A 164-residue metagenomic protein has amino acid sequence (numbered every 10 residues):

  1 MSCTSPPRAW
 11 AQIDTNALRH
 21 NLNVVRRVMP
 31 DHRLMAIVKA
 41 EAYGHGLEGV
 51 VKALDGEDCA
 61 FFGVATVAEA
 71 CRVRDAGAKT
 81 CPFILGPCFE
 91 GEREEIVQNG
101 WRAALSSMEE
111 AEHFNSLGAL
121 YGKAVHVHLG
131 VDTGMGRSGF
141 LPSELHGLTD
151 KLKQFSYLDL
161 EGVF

Functional and structural regions predicted by a protein language model:
S5, A9-Q12, A17-R19, P30-F164: Active-site-proximal beta-alpha core segment in soluble small-molecule metabolic enzymes
